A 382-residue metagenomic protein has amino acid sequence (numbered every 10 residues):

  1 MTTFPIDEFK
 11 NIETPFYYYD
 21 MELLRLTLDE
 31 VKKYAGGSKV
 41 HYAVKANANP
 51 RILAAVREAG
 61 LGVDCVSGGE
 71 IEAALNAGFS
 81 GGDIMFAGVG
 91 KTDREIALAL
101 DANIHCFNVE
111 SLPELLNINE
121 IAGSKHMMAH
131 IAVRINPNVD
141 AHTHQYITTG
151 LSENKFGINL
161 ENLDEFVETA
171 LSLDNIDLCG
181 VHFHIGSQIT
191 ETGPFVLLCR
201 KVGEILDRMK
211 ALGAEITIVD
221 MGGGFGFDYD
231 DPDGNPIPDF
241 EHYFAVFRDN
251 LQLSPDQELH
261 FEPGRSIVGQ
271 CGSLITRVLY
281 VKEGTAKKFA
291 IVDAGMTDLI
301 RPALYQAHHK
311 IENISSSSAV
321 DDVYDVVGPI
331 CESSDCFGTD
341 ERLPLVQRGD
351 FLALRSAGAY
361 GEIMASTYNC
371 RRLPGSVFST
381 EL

Functional and structural regions predicted by a protein language model:
M1-A129, L173-D177, D207-A211, L345 (+1 more regions): A charged N-terminal "starter" segment
T3-F4, V246, P255-L382: Charged (often Lys/Glu-rich) extended helix/loop segments that serve as interaction or gating elements
Y18-R25, A46, P50, C65-G68 (+12 more regions): Electropositive phosphate-/nucleotide-binding environments in soluble metabolic enzymes
K39-H41, G60-G62, D83-M85, C106 (+6 more regions): Structural preference for beta-strand elements that scaffold enzyme active sites
A43-N49, V66-G69, V89-K91, E110-L112 (+9 more regions): Active-site beta-loop-alpha junctions enriched in small/polar residues
G78-F79, L100-D101, G123-M127, Y146-T148 (+7 more regions): Solvent-exposed alpha-helices and their adjacent loops that cap or buttress functional pockets in soluble metabolic
G123-H126, L212-G213, P232-I237, T285-A286 (+1 more regions): Short, glycine- and charge-enriched coil/turn segments that flank and shape catalytic ligand pockets
N138-Y280, L343, N369: Active-site loop/helix belt of alpha/beta enzymes
